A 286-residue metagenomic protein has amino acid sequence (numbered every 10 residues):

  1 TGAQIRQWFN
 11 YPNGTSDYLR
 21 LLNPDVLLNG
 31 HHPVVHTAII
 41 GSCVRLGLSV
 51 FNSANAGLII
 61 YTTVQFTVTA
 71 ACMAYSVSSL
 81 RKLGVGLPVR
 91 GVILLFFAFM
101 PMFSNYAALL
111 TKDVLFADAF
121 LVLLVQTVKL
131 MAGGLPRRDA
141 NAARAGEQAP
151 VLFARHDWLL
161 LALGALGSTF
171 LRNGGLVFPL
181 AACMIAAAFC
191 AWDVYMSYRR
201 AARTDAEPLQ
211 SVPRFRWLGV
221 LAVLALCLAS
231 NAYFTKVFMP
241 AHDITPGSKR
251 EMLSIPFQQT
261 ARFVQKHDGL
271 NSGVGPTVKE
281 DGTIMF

Functional and structural regions predicted by a protein language model:
T1-P12, R216-F286: Juxtamembrane membrane-water interface segments immediately following transmembrane helices in multi-pass
G2-S53: Short hydrophobic/aromatic helix or loop-helix immediately within or flanking a transmembrane segment in polytopic
A54-N55, L83-G91, F153-W158: Membrane-helix interface segments
I60-G84, V122: Transmembrane-helix motifs of polytopic, lipid-linked glycan transferases
Y61-T67, V92-T127, G167-M184: Multi-pass, polyprenyl lipid-linked donor-dependent membrane glycosyltransferases
L123-D157, A188-M196: Membrane-interface transmembrane helices that cradle and orient dolichyl/undecaprenyl
A154-D157, S197-A225: Membrane-interfacial entry segments at the cytosolic side of transmembrane helices
D157-R172, L224-L228: Membrane-interface alpha helices of multi-pass inner-membrane proteins
